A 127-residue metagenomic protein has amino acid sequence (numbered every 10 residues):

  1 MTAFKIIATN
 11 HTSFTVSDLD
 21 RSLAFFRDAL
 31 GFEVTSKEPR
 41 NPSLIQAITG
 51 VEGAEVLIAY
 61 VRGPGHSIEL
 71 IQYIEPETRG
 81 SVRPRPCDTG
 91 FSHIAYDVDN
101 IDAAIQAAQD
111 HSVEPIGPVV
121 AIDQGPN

Functional and structural regions predicted by a protein language model:
M1-K5: Basic/polar N-terminal segments that are highly enriched at the extreme N-terminus, encompassing both cleavable
T9-D18, V56-L70, V82-A108: Vicinal oxygen chelate
T15-G65, A103, D110-V113, D123 (+1 more regions): Core segments of cupin and vicinal oxygen chelate
T35, L70-I71: Intrinsically disordered, low-complexity, positively biased terminal segments
P42, T78-R79: Short loop/beta submotifs within extracellular cysteine-rich repeat domains
Y73-E75: Acetyl-CoA-dependent GNAT
I116: Post-transcriptional modification and biogenesis factors for structured RNAs of the translation apparatus
